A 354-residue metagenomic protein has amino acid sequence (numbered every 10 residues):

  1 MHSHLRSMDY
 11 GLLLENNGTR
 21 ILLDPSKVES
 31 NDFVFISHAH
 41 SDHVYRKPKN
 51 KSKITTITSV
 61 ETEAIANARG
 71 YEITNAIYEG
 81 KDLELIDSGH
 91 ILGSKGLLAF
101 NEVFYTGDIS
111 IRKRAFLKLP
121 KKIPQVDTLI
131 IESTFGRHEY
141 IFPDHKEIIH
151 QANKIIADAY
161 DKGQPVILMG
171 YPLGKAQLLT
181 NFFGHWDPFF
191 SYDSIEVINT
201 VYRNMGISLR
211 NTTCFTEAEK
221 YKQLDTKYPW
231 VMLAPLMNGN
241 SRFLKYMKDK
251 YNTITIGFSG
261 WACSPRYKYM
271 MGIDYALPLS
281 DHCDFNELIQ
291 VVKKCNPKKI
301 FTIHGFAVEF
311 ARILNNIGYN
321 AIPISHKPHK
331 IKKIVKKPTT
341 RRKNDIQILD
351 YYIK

Functional and structural regions predicted by a protein language model:
H2, M8, A218-K354: C-terminal regulatory/interaction regions
H2-E29, F33-I167, G174, N181: His/Asp/Glu-rich metal-coordinating catalytic cores of metallo-dependent phosphodiesterases/hydrolases acting on
R20-E29, N75-A76, T212-Y228, R242-K245: Short acidic low-complexity segments
V44, S94, K113-R114, K175-L179 (+3 more regions): Short, well-ordered alpha-helical microsegments
I54-E63, I130, D187-I198, G257 (+1 more regions): Short internal beta-strands
T55-S59, T74-Y78, D187-D193, G318-K327: Short hydrophobic/aromatic-enriched beta-strand-loop microsegments
I91-F100, I109, K113-R114, T128-T134 (+3 more regions): Active-site-proximal loop/helix segment associated with metal-binding centers of metalloenzymes
I149-P235: Hard-cation-handling environments
